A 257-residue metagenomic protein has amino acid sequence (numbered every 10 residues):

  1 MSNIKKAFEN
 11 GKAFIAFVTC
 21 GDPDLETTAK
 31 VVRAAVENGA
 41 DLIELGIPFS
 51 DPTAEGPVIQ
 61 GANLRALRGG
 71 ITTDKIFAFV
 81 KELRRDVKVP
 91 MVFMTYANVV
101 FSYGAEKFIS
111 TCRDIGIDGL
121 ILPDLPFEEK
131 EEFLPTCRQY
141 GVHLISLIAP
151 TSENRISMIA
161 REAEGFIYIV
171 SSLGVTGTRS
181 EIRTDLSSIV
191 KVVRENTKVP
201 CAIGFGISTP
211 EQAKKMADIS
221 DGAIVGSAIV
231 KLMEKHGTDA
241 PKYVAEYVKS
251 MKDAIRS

Functional and structural regions predicted by a protein language model:
M1-V18, K81-R85: N-terminal amphipathic alpha-helix/helix-capping segment at the start of soluble metabolic enzymes
F14-V18, I43-L45, M91-T95, L120-L122 (+4 more regions): Hydrophobic faces of well-ordered beta-strands that scaffold small-molecule active sites in alpha/beta enzyme cores
L25-A34, T151-R161, I203, I207-A223: Catalytic cores of alpha/beta
D41-D51, I117-I121, P126-E129, S171-G177 (+2 more regions): Glycine-rich phosphate-binding active-site loops on the catalytic face of alpha/beta enzymes
I47, Q60-L122, I255: Active-site beta->alpha loop and helix N-cap motifs at the rims of alpha/beta catalytic domains
G61, G69, S157-E195, L232-H236: Glycine/Thr-rich beta-alpha phosphate-binding loop at enzyme active sites
R68-I71, G116-E129, H143-T151, S157 (+1 more regions): Catalytic beta/alpha-barrel core
I76, K191-V199, S208-S257: Alpha/beta catalytic cores of nucleotide-metabolism and tRNA/nucleoside-modifying enzymes
